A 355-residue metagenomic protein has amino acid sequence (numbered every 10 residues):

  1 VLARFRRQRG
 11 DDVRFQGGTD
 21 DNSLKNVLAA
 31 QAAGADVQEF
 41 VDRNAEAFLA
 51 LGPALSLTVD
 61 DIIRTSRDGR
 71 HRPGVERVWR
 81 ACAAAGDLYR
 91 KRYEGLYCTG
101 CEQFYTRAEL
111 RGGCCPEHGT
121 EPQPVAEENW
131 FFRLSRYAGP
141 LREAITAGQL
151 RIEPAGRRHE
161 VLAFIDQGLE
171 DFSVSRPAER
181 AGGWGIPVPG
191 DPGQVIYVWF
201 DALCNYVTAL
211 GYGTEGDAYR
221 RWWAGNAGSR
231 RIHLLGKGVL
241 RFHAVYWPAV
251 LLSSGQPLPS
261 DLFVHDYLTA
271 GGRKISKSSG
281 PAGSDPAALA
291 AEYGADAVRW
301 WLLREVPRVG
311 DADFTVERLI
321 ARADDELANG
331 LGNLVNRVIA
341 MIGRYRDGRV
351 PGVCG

Functional and structural regions predicted by a protein language model:
V1-E153: N-terminal, positively charged nucleic-acid-binding surface of large information/translation enzymes
V1-G17, R72-G74, H118, P124-V350: Structured secondary-structure scaffolds
N22, L96-C101, D266-L268, E317-L319 (+1 more regions): A glycine-rich phosphate-binding loop feature that marks nucleotide/adenosyl-phosphate handling sites
D36-E39, S284-A288, G355: Secondary-structure junction/capping motif
T58, T106, T214-G216, C354-G355: Serine/threonine-rich low-complexity intrinsically disordered regions
T58-T65, T315-R318, V350-C354: Short linear capping/connector segments at secondary-structure termini
